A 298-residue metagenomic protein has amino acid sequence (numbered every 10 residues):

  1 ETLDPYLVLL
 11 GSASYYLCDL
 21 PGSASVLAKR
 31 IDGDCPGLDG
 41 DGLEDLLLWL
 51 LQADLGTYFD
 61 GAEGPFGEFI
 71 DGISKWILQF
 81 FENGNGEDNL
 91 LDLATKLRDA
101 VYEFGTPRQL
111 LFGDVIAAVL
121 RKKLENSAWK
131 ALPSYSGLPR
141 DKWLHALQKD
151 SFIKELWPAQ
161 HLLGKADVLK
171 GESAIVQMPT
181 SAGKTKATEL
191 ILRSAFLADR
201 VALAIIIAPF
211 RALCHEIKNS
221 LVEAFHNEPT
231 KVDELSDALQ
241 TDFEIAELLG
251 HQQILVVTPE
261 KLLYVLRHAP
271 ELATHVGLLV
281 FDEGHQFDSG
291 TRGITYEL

Functional and structural regions predicted by a protein language model:
E1-L298: N-terminal helicase ATP-binding lobe
